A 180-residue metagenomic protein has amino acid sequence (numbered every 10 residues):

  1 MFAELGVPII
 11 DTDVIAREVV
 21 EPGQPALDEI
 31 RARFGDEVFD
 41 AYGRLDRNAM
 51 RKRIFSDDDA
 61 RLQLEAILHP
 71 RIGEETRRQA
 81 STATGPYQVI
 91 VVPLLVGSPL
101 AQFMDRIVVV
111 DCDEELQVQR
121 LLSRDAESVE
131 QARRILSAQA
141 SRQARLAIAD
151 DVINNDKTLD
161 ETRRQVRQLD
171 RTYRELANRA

Functional and structural regions predicted by a protein language model:
M1, L27-R31, E114-L122, V129 (+1 more regions): An amphipathic alpha-helix signature
M1-I10: A conserved segment at the C-terminal end of the G1
V14-P86: ATP-dependent small-molecule kinase phosphotransfer cores that center on conserved nucleotide phosphate-binding segments
V14-R17, C112-E115, R134-S137, L159: Short, acidic/turn-prone active-site loops that include or flank metal/cofactor- and phosphate-binding residues
L45, I67-L68, C112, S137-A140 (+1 more regions): Short beta->alpha linker loops
G73-T82, Y87-S123: ATP-dependent NMP and nucleoside kinases share a basic, alpha-helical "lid"
E75-T76, T84, Q102-F103, S123 (+2 more regions): Small-molecule kinase domains that catalyze NTP-dependent phosphoryl transfer to phosphate-bearing small molecules
